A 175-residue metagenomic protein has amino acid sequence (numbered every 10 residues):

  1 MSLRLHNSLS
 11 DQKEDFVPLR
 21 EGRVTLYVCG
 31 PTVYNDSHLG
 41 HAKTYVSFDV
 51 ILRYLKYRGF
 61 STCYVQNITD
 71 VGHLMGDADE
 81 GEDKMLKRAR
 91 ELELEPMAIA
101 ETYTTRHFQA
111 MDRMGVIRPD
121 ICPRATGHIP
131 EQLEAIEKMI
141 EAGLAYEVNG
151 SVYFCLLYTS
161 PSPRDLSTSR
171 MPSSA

Functional and structural regions predicted by a protein language model:
M1-Y146, S151: N-terminal Rossmann-like or analogous alpha/beta NTP/dinucleotide-binding catalytic cores that position adenine
S151-L157: Short, surface-exposed recognition loops and adjoining beta-strand edges that mediate ligand/DNA contacts, enriched
Y158-P163: Conserved small/polar residues in nucleotide/adenosyl-binding loops
M171-A175: Hydrophobic alpha-helical segments, chiefly the membrane-spanning helices and signal/signal-anchor peptides
